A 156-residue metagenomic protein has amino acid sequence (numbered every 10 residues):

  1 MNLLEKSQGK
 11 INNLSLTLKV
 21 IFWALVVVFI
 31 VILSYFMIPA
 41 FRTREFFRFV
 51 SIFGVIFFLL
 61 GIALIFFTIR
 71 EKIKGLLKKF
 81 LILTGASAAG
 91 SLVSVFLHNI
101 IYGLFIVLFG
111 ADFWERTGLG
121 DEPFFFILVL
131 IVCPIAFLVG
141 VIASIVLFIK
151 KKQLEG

Functional and structural regions predicted by a protein language model:
M1-K6, K150-G156: Short, charged juxtamembrane terminal tails flanking transmembrane helices
M1-L59: Transmembrane alpha-helical insertion/packing segments
N2, F53-L83: Canonical alpha-helical transmembrane segments
G9-S15, T43-F46, I69-L81, Q153: Membrane-interface helix-boundary motifs at transmembrane edges
K19-V27, K78-L97: Transmembrane alpha-helical segments of multi-pass membrane proteins
V20-V26, G110-Q153: Alpha-helical membrane-associated segments of multi-pass integral membrane proteins
L33-F41, I65, I69-K72, V95-G103 (+2 more regions): Transmembrane helix-loop junctions and nearby membrane-interface residues
A40-S51, V93-L130: Interfacial non-cytosolic loop connecting adjacent transmembrane helices
